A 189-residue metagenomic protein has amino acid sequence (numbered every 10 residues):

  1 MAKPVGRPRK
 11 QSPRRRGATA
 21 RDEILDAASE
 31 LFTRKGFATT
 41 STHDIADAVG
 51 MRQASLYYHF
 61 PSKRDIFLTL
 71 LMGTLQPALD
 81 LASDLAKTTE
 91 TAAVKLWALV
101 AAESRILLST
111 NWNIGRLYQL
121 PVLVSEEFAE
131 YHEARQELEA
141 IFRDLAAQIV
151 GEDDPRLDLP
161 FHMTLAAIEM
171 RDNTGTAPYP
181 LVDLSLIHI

Functional and structural regions predicted by a protein language model:
M1-T19: N-terminal intrinsically disordered/low-complexity leader segments
A20-A28, I45, L70-T74, A78 (+1 more regions): Generic hydrophobic, amphipathic alpha-helix propensity
E23, L31-D65, T69: Helix-turn-helix
A27, L31, A102, M163-M170: Amphipathic alpha-helical interface segments
T69, D80-S109, A134-E137: Hydrophobic alpha-helical connector segments
L79, V124-H162, I168, D172 (+1 more regions): Amphipathic alpha-helical packing segments from all-alpha helical-bundle domains
R116-V124: Short linear capping/connector segments at secondary-structure termini
I187-I189: Conserved small/polar residues in nucleotide/adenosyl-binding loops
